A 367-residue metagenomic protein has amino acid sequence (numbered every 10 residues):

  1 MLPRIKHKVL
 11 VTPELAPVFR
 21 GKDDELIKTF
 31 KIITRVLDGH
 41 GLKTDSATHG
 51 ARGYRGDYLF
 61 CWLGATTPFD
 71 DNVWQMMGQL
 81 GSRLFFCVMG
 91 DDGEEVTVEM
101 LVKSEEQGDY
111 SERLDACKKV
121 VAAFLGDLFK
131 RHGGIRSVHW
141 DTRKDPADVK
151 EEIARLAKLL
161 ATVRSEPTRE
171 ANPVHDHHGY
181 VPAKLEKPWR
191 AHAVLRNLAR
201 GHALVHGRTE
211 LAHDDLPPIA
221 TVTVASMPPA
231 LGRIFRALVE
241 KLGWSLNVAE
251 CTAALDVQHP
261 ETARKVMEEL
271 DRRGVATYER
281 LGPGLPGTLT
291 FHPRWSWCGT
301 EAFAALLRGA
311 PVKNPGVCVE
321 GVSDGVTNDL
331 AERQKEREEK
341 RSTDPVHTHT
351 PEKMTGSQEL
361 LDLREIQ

Functional and structural regions predicted by a protein language model:
M1-V96, E105-E106, G134, D271-R272 (+1 more regions): Conserved ASCE/P-loop NTPase catalytic core
R20-D23, T34-G41, K158-A161, S165 (+3 more regions): Signal for well-folded cores of large energy- and translation-related assemblies
T44, G53-L59, F69-T221: Phosphate-sensing "switch" segment of ASCE/P-loop ATPases
E210-L238: Conserved alpha/beta core segments of nucleic-acid transaction machinery
A230-Q367: Terminal-proximal interaction/regulatory segments of ATP-powered molecular machines
